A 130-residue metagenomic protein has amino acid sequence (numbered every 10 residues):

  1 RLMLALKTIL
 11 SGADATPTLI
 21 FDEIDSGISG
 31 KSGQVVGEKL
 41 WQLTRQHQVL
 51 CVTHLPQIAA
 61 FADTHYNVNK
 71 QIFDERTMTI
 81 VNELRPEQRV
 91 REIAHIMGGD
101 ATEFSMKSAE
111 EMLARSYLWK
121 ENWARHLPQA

Functional and structural regions predicted by a protein language model:
R1-A5, S26-G30, E83-L84: Conserved ABC ATPase signature
R1-L19, L43: GG-anchored amphipathic helix commonly corresponding to the ABC/SMC/Rad50 NBD signature/C-loop
K7-I9, S26, F73: Short, glycine-/Ser/Thr-/acidic-enriched flexible segments
G12-D14, S26-Q34: Conserved D-loop-proximal element of ABC-family nucleotide-binding domains
D22-E23: Walker B catalytic acidic pair
K31-A130: C-terminal lobe/lid and adjacent interdomain/linker elements of RecA-like ASCE P-loop ATPase modules
